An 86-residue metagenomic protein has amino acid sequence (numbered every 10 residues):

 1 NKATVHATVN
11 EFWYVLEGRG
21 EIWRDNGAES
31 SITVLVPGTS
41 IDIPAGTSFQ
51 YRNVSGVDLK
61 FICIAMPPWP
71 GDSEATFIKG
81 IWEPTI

Functional and structural regions predicted by a protein language model:
N1-A3, V9, I32: Vicinal oxygen chelate
K2-T4, I22-W23, I43, F49-G56 (+1 more regions): Short beta-strand His + acidic residue motifs that chelate non-heme Fe in jelly-roll/DSBH and cupin folds
V5-I22, I64: Short, conserved beta-strand element in jelly-roll/cupin
T8-V9, R19, A28, T47-S48 (+1 more regions): A generic "binding-loop/recognition-motif" signal
E21, E29, P70: Flexible, glycine-rich phosphate/dinucleotide-binding loops and adjacent beta-alpha linkers at cofactor/substrate
N26-A45: Short acidic-glycine-tyrosine-enriched beta hairpin
R52-I86: Double-stranded beta-helix
